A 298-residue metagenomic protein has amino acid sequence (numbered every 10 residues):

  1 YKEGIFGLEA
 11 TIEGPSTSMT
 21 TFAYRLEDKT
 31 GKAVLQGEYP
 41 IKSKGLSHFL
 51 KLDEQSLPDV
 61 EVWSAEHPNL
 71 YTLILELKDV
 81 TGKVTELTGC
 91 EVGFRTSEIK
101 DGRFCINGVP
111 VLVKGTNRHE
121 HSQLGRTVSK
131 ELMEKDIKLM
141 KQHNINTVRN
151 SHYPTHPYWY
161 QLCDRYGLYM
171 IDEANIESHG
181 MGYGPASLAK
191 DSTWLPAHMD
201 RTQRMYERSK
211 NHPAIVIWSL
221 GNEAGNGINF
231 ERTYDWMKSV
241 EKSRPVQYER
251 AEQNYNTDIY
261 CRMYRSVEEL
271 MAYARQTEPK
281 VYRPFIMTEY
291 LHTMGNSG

Functional and structural regions predicted by a protein language model:
Y1-L162, Y166-M170, D200-R201, V216-I217 (+2 more regions): Secreted/periplasmic carbohydrate-active enzymes, especially glycoside hydrolases
K138-M140, T147-G298: Substrate-binding/catalytic cleft of secreted carbohydrate-active enzymes, primarily glycoside hydrolases
